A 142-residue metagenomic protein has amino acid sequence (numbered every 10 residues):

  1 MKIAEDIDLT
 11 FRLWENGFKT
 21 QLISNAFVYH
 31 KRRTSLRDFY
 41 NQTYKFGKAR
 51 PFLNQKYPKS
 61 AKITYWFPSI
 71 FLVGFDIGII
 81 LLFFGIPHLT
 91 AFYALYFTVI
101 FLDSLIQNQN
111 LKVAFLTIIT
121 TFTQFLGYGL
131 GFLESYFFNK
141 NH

Functional and structural regions predicted by a protein language model:
M1-A61: Catalytic donor/gating beta->alpha subdomain of glycosyltransferases that bind UDP-sugars
F11, N41, K45-F52, P68-L72 (+3 more regions): Generic alpha-helical structural context detector
L22, K62-I63, K112-F115: Short, hydrophobic secondary-structure boundary micro-motifs
K59-I70: Membrane-interface anchor segments at the N-terminal boundary of transmembrane helices in multi-pass membrane enzymes
I70-H142: Membrane-embedded multi-pass helical conduit in multi-pass membrane proteins, especially envelope-biosynthetic
